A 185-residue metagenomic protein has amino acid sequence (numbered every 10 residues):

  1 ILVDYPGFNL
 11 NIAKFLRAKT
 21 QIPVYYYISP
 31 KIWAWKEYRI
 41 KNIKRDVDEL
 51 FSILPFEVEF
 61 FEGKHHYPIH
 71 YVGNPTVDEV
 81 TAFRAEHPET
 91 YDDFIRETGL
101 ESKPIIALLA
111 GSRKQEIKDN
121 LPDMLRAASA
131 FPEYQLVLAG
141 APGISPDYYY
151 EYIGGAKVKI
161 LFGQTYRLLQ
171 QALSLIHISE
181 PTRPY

Functional and structural regions predicted by a protein language model:
I1-T98, L109-N120, F131-E133, A141-I144 (+1 more regions): Active-site and donor-binding regions of nucleotide-sugar-utilizing enzymes
I28-K31, Q164, T182: Short, well-ordered turn and helix-capping elements at secondary-structure junctions
K103, K114-L173: Donor-nucleotide binding loops and adjacent catalytic segments primarily of GT-B fold Leloir glycosyltransferases
I176-Y185: Single conserved hydrophobic/aromatic residue that forms the stacking wall/gate of nucleotide- or nucleobase-binding
